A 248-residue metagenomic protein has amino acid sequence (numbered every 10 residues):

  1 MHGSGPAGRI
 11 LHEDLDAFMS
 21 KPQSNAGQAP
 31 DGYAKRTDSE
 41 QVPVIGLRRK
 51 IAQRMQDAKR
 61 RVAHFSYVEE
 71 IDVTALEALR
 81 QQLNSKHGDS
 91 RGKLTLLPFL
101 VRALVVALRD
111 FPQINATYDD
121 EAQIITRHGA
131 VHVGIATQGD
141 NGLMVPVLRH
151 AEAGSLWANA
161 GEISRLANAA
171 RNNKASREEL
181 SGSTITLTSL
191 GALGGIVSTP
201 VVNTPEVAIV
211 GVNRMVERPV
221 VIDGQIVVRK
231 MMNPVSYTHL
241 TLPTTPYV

Functional and structural regions predicted by a protein language model:
S4-L242, P246: C-terminal catalytic/motor cores of large multi-domain enzyme assemblies
